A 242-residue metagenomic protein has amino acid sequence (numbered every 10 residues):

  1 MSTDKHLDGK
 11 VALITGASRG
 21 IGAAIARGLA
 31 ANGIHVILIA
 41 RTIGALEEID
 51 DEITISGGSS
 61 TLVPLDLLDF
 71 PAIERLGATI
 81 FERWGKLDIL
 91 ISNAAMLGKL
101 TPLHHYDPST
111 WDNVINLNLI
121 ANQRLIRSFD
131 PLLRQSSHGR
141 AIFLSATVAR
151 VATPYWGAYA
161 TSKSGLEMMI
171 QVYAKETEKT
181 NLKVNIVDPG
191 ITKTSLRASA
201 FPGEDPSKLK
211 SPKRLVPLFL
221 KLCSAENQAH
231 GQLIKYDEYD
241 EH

Functional and structural regions predicted by a protein language model:
K10, G58-S59, K86-I89, L133-T147 (+1 more regions): Active-site loop of short-chain dehydrogenase/reductase
S18-R19: Conserved glycine-rich cofactor-binding loop
N32-I49: Conserved glycine-rich Rossmann-like NAD(P)H-binding loop of the short-chain dehydrogenase/reductase
G44, P64-R75, P108: The beta1-alpha1 cofactor-binding region of Rossmann-like NAD(H)/NADP(H)-dependent oxidoreductases
M96, R134, G139-G165, I170-K179 (+1 more regions): Catalytic loop of short-chain dehydrogenase/reductase
T101-L103, D107-I115: Substrate-binding pocket helix/loop in short-chain dehydrogenase/reductase
K179, I186-V187, T194, G203-H242: C-terminal helical subdomain
